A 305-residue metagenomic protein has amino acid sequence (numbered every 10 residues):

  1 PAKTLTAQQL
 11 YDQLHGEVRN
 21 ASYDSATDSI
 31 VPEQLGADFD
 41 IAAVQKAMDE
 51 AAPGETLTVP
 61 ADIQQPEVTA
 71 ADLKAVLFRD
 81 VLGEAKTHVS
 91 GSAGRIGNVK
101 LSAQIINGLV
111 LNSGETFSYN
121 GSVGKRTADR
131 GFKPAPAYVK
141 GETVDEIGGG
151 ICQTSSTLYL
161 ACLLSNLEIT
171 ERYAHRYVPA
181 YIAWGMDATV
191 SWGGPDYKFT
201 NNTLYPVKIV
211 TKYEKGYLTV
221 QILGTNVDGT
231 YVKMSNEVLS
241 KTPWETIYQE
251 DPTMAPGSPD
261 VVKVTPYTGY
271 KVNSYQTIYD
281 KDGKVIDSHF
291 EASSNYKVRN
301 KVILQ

Functional and structural regions predicted by a protein language model:
P1: Short, solvent-exposed interaction modules
T4-Q305: Well-ordered beta-sheet/strand-loop patches within structured domains
